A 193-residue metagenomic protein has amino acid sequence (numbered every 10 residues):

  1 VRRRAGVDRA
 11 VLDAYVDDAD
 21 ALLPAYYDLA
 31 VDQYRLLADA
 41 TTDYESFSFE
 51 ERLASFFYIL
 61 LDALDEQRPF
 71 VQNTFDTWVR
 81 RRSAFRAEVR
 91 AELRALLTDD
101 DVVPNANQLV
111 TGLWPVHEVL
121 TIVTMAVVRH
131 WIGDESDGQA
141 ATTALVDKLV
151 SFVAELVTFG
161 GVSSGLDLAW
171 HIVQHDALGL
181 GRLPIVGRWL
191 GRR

Functional and structural regions predicted by a protein language model:
V1-A25: Helix-turn-helix
V1-R4, L29, N73-T77, L145-L149: Short acidic/histidine-centered micro-motifs embedded in hydrophobic/aromatic stretches that mark compact functional
R4, L37-S48, V102-N107: Amphipathic alpha-helical hairpins
A25, D39-R86, R90-A91: Hydrophobic alpha-helical connector segments
D28-R35: Short, basic, alpha-helical segments at the C-terminal edge of helix-turn-helix-like DNA-binding modules
R81-A106, T111-V128, A144, V150-E155: Amphipathic alpha-helical packing segments from all-alpha helical-bundle domains
V127-Q139: Short helix-capping/linker segments at secondary-structure and domain boundaries
S136-R193: C-terminal peripheral helix-coil segments that are non-catalytic and often amphipathic
